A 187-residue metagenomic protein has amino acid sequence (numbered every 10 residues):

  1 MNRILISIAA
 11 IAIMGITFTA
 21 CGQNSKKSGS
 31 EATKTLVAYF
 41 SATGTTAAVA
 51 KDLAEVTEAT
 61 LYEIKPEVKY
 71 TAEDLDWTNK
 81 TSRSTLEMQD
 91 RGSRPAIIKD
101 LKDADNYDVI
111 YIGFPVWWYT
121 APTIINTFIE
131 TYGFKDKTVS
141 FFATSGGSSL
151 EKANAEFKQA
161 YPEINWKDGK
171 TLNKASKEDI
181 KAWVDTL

Functional and structural regions predicted by a protein language model:
M1-I8: Bacterial N-terminal signal peptides that target proteins for export
I11-A12: Repetitive helical segments and hydrophobic/amphipathic motifs
T17-A20: C-terminal motif of bacterial Sec signal peptides marking the signal peptidase cleavage site
G22-D108, Y119-A121, D179-L187: N-terminal beta1-alpha1-beta2 submodule of the flavodoxin-like/Rossmannoid cofactor-binding fold
K34, E58, D136, E163-W166: A generic structural signal for alpha->beta connector loops
L36-Y39, L61-E63, I112-G113, S140-A143 (+1 more regions): Structural recognition of the beta-strand scaffold that forms the well-ordered cores of secreted hydrolase catalytic
T78-P162: Helix-loop-strand module that forms the ligand-binding subsite of alpha/beta enzymes
T144, S149-K152, K158-Y161, N165-E178 (+1 more regions): Contiguous ligand/interfacial binding patches
